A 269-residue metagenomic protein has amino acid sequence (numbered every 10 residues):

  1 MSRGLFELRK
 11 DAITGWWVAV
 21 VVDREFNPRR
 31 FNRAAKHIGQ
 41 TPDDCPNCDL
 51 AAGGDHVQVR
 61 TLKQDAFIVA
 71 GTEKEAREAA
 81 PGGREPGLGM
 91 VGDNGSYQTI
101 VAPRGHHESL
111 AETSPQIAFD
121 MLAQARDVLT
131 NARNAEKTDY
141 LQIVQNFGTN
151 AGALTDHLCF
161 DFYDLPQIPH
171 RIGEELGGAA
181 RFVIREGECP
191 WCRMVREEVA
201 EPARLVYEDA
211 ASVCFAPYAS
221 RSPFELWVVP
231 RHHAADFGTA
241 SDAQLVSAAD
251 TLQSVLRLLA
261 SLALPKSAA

Functional and structural regions predicted by a protein language model:
M1-A269: HIT superfamily nucleotide-processing domains
